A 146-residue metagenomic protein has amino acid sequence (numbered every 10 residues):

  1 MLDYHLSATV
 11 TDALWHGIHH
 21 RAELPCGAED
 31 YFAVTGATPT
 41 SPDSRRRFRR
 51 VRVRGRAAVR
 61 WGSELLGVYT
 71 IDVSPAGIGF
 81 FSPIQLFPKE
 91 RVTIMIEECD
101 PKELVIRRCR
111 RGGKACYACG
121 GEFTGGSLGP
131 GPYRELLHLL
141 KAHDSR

Functional and structural regions predicted by a protein language model:
M1-R146: Structured alpha-helical
